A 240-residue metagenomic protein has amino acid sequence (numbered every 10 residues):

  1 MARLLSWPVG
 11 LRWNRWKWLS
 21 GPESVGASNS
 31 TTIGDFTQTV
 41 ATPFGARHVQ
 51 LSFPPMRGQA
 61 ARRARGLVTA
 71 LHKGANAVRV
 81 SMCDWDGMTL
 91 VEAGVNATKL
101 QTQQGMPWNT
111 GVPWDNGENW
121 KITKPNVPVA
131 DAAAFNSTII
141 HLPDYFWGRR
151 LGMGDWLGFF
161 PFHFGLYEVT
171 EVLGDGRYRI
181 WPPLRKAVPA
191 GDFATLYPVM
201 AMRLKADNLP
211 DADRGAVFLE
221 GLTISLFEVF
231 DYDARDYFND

Functional and structural regions predicted by a protein language model:
M1-D240: Extracellular/virion structural assembly segments
